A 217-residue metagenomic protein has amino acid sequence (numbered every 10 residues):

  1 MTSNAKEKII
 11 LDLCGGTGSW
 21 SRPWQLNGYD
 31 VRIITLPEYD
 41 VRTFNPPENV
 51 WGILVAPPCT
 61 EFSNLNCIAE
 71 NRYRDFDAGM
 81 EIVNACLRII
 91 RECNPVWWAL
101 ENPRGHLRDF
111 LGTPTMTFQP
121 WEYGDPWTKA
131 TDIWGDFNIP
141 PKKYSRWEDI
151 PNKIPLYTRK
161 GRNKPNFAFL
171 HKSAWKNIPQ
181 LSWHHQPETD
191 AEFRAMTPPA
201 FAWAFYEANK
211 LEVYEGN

Functional and structural regions predicted by a protein language model:
M1-S3: Class I SAM-dependent methyltransferase Rossmann-like catalytic core, especially the SAM/SAH-binding loop
A5-I10: Extreme N-terminal starter segment of soluble prokaryotic enzymes
L13-C14, Y39-G52, C59-G216: Class I S-adenosyl-L-methionine
G18, R22: Glycine-rich SAM-binding Motif I of class I
N27-R42: A short beta-strand-loop structural module common to alpha/beta enzyme folds
